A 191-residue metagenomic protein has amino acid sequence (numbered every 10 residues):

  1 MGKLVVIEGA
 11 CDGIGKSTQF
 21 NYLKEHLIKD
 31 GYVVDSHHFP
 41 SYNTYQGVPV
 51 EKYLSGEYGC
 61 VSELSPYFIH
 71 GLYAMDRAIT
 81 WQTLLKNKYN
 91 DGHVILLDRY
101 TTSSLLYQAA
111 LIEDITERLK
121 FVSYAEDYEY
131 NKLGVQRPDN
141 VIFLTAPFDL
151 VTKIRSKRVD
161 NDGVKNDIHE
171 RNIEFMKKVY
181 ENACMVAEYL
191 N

Functional and structural regions predicted by a protein language model:
M1-V5: Pre-Walker A (Motif I) flank of P-loop NTPase domains
E8-A10: Residues at the beta-strand->loop junction immediately N-terminal to the Walker
G13-I14: ATP-binding Walker
S17: Walker A/P-loop
L23, L27-I28: Hydrophobic alpha-helical packing residues
D30-D127, N131-L133: ATP-dependent small-molecule kinase phosphotransfer cores that center on conserved nucleotide phosphate-binding segments
S103-E181: A glycine- and Lys/Arg-enriched "phosphate-lid" helix/loop adjacent to the NTP-binding pocket of small-molecule kinases
